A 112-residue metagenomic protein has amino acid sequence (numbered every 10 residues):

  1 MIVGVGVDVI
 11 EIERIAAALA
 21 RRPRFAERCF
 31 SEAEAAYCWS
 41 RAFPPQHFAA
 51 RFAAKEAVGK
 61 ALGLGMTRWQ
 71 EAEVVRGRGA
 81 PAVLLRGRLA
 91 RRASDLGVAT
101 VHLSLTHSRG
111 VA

Functional and structural regions predicted by a protein language model:
M1-A112: Core catalytic alpha/beta fold that binds nucleotide/phospho-ligands
